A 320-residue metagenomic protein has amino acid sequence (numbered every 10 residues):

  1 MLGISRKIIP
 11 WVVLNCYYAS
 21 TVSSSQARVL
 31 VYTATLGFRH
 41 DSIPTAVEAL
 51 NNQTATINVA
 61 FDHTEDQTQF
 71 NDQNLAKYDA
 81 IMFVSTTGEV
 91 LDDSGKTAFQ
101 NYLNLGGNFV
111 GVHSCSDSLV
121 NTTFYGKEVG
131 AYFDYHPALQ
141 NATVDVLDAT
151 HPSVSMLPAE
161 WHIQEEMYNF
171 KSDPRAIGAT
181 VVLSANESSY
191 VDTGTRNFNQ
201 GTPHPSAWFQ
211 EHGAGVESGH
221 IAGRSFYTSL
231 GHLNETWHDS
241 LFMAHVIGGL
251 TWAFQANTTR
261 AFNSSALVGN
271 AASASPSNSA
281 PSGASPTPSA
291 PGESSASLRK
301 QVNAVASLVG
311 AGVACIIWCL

Functional and structural regions predicted by a protein language model:
M1-W11, Q301-V305: Classical eukaryotic N-terminal signal peptides for Sec-dependent ER targeting/secretion, especially the positively
L2, V13-A27, I316-L320: N-terminal signal peptide
S25-A27, T33, F198-P205, H212-P288: Extracellular ligand-binding/catalytic regions of CAZymes and related secreted enzymes and adhesion modules
R28-S118: Helical hinge/lid and interdomain linker segments adjacent to catalytic or ligand-binding clefts that mediate domain
L36-S42, H63, S189-T193, E235-D239: Short, solvent-exposed loop/turn elements at domain surfaces
E89-E160: A glycine-rich, often tryptophan-bearing local segment used as a flexible ligand/cofactor-contacting loop or short
A131, Y135-I221: Catalytic beta-strand/loop cores that center a nucleophilic Ser/Cys/Thr and support acyl-enzyme chemistry
S294-L320: Cleavable C-terminal sorting propeptides in eukaryotic secreted/cell-surface proteins
